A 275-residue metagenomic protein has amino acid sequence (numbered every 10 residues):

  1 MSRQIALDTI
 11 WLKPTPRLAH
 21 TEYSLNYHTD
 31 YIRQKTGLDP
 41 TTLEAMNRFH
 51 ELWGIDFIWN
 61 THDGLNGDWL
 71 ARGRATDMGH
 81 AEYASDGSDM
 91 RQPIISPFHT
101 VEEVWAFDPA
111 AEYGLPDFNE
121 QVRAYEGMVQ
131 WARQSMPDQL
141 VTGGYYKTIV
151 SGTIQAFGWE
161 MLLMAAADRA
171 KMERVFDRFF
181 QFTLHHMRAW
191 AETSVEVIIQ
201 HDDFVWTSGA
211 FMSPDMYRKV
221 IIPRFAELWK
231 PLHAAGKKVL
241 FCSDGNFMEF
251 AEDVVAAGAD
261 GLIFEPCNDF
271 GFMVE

Functional and structural regions predicted by a protein language model:
M1-E275: Catalytic cores of TIM-barrel enzymes
